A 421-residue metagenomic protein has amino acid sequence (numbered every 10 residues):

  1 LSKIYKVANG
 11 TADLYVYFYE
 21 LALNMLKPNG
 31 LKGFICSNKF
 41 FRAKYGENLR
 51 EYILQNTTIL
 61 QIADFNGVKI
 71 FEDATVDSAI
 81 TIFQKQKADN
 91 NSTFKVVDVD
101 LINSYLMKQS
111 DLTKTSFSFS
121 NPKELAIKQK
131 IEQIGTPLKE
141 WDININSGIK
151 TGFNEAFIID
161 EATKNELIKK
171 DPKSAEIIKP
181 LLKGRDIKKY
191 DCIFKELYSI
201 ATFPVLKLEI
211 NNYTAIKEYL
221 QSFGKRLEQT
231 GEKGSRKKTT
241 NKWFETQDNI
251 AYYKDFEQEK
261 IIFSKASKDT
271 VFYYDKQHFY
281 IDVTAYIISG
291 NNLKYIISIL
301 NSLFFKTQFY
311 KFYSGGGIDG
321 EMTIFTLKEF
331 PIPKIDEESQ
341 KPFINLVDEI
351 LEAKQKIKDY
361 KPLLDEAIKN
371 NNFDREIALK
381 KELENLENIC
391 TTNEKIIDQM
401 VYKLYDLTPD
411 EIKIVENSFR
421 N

Functional and structural regions predicted by a protein language model:
L1-P172, K207, Y273-A285, L293 (+1 more regions): Signature of N6-adenine DNA methyltransferases within the class I
A22-K27, K188-I193, Y198-L208, A285-K294 (+3 more regions): Proline-centric
C36-F40, N66, K85-K87, D186 (+9 more regions): Short, flexible loop/turn elements at secondary-structure junctions
E51-I59, G224-L227, F304, Q308: A short, contiguous, amphipathic alpha-helix enriched in charged residues
D64, I262-Y280, S298, K306-G317: Short, ligand-facing micro-motifs at secondary-structure edges
S78-I82, L181, I262, I287 (+2 more regions): Conserved hydrophobic/aromatic beta-strand scaffold that supports enzyme active sites
P122-Y286: Polyanion-binding catalytic cores of nucleic-acid enzymes and NTP/SAM-utilizing transferases
E132-D142, F153, A215, S222 (+1 more regions): Non-catalytic DNA-recognition/assembly elements of restriction-modification systems
